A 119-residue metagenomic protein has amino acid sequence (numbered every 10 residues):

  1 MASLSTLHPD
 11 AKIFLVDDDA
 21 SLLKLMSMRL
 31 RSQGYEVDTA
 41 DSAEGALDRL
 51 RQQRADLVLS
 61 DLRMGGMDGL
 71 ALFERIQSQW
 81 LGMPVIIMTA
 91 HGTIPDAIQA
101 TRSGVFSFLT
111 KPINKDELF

Functional and structural regions predicted by a protein language model:
M1-F14: Non-catalytic signal-transmission and effector/linker regions of two-component phosphorelay proteins
D17, D61, T89: Active-site residues of response regulator receiver
L23, G65, T93: The feature encodes the CheY-like receiver
K24-S32: Charged docking surfaces used in two-component/phosphorelay signaling
D41-G45, D68-A71: Acidic catalytic/metal-coordinating carboxylates
D48, L70-L81, Q99: Short amphipathic alpha-helix used as the core "switch/output" element in two-component signaling
Q53-L59: Active-site beta3 strand of CheY-like receiver
